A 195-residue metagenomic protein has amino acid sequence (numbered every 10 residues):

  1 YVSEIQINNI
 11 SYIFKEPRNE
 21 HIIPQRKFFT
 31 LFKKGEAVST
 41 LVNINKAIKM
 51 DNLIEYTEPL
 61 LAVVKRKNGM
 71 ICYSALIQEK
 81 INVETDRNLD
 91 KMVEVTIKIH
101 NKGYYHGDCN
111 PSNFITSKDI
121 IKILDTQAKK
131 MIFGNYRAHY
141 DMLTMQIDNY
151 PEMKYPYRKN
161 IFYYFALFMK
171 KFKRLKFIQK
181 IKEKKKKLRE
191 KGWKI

Functional and structural regions predicted by a protein language model:
Y1-I81, T96-I97, N101-K102: Conserved ATP-binding subdomain of kinase catalytic cores across diverse folds
E4, N113-I115: Short, surface-exposed charged micro-motifs
N9, S117-D119: Short acidic-glycine loop/turn motifs at beta-strand connectors
N82-D86: Structural motif in protein kinase domains
N88-K98: Conserved alphaE helix
N101-P111: Catalytic-loop of the protein kinase fold
Y105, I120-I195: C-lobe/activation-segment region of protein kinase-like
